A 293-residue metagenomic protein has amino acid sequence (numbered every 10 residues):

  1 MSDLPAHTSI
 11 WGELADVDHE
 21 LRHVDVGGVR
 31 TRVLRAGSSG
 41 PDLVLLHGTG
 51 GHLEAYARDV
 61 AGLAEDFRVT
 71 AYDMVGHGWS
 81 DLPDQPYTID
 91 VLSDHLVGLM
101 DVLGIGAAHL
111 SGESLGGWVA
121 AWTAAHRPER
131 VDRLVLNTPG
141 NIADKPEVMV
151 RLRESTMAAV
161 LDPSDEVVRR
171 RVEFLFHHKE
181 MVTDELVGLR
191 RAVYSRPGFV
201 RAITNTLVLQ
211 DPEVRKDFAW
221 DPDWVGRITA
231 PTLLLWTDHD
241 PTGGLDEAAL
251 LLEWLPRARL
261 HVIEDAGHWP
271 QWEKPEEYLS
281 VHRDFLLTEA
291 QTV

Functional and structural regions predicted by a protein language model:
M1-L43, D66-F67, I105-G106, R283-V293: Alpha/beta-hydrolase fold catalytic core
D25, V29-W79: Conserved HGGG/HGGXW glycine-rich cap/lid loop of the alpha/beta-hydrolase fold
T31, E147, P163-G226: Conserved alpha/beta-hydrolase catalytic His-Asp/Glu region
D90-A108: Conserved acidic catalytic loop of the alpha/beta-hydrolase fold
A121-A125, D132-V168: Flexible "cap/lid" loop of the alpha/beta hydrolase fold
V214, H239-G243: Acidic catalytic loop of the alpha/beta-hydrolase fold
I228, L234-W236: Short beta-strand/loop motif that positions the catalytic acidic residue of the alpha/beta-hydrolase fold
P256-V293: Catalytic active-site module of serine/aspartate enzymes centered on a nucleophile-bearing elbow/loop
